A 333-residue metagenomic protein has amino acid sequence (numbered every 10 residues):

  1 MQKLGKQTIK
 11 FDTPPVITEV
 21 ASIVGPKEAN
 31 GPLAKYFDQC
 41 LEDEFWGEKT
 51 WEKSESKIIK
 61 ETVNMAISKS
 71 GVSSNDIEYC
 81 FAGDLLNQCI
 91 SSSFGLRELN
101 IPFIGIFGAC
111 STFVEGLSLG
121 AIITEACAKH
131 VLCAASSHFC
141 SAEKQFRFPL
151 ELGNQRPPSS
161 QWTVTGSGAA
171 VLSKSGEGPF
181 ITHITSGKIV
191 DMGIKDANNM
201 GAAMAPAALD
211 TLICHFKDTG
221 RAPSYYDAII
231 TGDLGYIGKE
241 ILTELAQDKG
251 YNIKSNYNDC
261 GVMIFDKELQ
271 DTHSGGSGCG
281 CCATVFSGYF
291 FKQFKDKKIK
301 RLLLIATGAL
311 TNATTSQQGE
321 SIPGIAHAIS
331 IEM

Functional and structural regions predicted by a protein language model:
M1-T50, P149-C214, D218-R221, N252-D271 (+2 more regions): Condensing-enzyme catalytic core mediating Claisen C-C bond formation in acyl metabolism
I17, W51-C110, Y225-E240: Conserved beta-ketoacyl condensing-enzyme motif
E55-G71, L119, A203-D218, V285-F290: Short, well-ordered amphipathic alpha-helical segments that serve as non-catalytic structural scaffolds within diverse
G83-Q88, C110-S111, A135-K144, G187-I189 (+1 more regions): Acidic, glycine-rich active-site loops and adjacent beta-strand->loop/helix elements that engage anionic groups
S93-L96, L234-K249, T314-S321: Short glycine/threonine-rich loop-to-helix capping motif typified by GTGT followed within a few residues by an Asp-Pro
G95-P102, A121, S141-S159, S316-G319: Cofactor- and metal-binding active-site motifs of prokaryotic enzymes that mediate redox/radical or nucleophilic
I106-A134, L172, S277-K298: Active-site-proximal alpha-helical scaffold in enzymes
C282-A283, Y289-E320: Internal helix-turn-beta structural module
